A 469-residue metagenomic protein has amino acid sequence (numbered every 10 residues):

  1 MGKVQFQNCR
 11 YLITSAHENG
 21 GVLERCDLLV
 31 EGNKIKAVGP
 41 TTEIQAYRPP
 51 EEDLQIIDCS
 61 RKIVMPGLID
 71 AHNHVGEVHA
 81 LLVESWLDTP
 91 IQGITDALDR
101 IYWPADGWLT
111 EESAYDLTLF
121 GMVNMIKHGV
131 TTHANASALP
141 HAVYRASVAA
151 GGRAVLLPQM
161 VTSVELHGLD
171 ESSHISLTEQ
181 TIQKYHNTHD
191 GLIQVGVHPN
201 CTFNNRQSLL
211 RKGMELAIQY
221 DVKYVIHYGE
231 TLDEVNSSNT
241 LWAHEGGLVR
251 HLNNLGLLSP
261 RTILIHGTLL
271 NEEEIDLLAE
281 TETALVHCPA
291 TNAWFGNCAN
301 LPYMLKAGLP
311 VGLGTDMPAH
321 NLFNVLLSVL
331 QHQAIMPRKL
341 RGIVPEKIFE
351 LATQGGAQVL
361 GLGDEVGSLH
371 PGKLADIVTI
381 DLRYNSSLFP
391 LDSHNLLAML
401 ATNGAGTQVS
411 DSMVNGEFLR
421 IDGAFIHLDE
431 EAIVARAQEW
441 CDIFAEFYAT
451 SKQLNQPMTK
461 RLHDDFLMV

Functional and structural regions predicted by a protein language model:
M1-Y47, K62-V64, H463-F466: N-terminal metal-binding scaffold of metallo-dependent hydrolase/deaminase domains
G2-Q7, A46-G93, L119, V123-K127: Replace "His-x-His-based motif
L12-R25, F295-G296, A357-L397: Acidic, glycine-enriched loop/beta-strand segments at the rims of small-molecule binding/catalytic pockets
A16, L374-V434: C-terminal cap of metal-dependent C-N hydrolases
H79-A114, V155-S172, T231-S259, A284 (+1 more regions): Active-site gating loops and adjacent loop-to-helix segments of metal-dependent hydrolytic enzymes
V83-G151, S176-T188, Q438-E446: Alpha-helical scaffold segments that flank or form the walls of functional sites
A142-T268, E273: Metal-coordinating catalytic core of metallo-dependent amide/deamination hydrolases
N254-R261, P302-S386: His/Asp/Glu-enriched, well-ordered alpha-helical/loop segment that forms or immediately abuts the divalent-metal
